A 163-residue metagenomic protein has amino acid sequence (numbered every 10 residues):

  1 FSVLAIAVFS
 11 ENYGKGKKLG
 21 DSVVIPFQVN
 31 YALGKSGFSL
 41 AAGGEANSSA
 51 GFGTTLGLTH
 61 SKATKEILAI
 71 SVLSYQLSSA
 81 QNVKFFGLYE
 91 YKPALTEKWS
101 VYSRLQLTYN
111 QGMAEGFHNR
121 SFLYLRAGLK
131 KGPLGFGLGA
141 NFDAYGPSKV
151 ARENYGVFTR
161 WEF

Functional and structural regions predicted by a protein language model:
F1-Y13, G34-S48, E66-L77, V101-M113 (+1 more regions): Transmembrane beta-strand segments that form the barrel wall of outer-membrane beta-barrel proteins
N12-D21, G44-T54, S74-F85, Q111-N119 (+1 more regions): Solvent-exposed loop/turn segments connecting transmembrane beta-strands in outer-membrane beta-barrel proteins
I25-V29, T54-L58, F85-Y89, L125-A127 (+1 more regions): Membrane-embedded beta-strands of outer-membrane beta-barrel proteins, especially the hydrophobic/small aromatic
N30-F38, S61-I67, K92-K98, K130-L134 (+1 more regions): Outer-membrane beta-barrel channels and translocator barrels
G53-T54, T59-Y109: Detector for outer-membrane/organellar transmembrane beta-barrel domains, recognizing the amphipathic beta-strand
N119-K131: Short secondary-structure subsegments characteristic of cysteine-rich extracellular domains
L123, A140, N154-G156: Intrinsically disordered, low-complexity regulatory tails/linkers of eukaryotic serine/threonine protein kinases
A151-F163: Outer-membrane beta-barrel "beta-signal"
